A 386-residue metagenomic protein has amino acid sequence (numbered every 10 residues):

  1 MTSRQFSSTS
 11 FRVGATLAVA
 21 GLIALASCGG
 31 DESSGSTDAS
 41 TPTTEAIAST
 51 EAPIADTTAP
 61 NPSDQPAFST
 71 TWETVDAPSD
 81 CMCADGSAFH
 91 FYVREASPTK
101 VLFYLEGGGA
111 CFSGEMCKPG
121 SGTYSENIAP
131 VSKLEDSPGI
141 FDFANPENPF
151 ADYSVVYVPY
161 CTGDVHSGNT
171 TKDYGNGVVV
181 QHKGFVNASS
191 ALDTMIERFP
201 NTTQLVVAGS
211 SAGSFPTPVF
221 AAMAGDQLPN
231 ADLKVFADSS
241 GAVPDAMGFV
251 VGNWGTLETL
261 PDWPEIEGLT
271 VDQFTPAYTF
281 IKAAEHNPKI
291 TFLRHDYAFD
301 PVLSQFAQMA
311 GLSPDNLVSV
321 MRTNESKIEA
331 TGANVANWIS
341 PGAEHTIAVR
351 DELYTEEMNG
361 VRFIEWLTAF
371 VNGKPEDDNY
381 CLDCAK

Functional and structural regions predicted by a protein language model:
T2-A15: Bacterial N-terminal signal peptides that target proteins for export
S3-F6, I23, S36, E45: Compositionally biased, low-complexity segments
G14-L25: Bacterial N-terminal signal peptides
C28-D38: Bacterial lipoprotein signal-peptidase II cleavage site
G29, P42-K386: C-terminal His-loop and adjacent cap/lid subdomain of alpha/beta-hydrolase
